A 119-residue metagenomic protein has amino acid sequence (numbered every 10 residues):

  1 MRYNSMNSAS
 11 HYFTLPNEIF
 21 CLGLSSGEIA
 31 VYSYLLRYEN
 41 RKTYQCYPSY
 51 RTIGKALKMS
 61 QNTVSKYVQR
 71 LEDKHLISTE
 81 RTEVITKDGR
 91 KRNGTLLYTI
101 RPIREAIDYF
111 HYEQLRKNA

Functional and structural regions predicted by a protein language model:
M1-L24, K42-T43: Positively charged, structured surface patches that bind polyanionic biopolymers
M1-N4, D73, L96-A119: Charged low-complexity intrinsically disordered patches
A9, F13, K66, R70-D73 (+1 more regions): Compositionally biased, low-hydrophobicity segments enriched in charged and small polar residues
F20-L22, G27-E28, R37-L97: Winged helix-turn-helix DNA-binding recognition segment
